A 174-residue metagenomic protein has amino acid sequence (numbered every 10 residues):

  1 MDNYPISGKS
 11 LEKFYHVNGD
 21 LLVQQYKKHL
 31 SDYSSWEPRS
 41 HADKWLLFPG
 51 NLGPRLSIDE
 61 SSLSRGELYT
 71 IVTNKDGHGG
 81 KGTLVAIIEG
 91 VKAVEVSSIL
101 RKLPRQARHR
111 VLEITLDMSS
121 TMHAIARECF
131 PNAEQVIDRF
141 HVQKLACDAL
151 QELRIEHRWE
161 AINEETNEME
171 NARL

Functional and structural regions predicted by a protein language model:
Y4, Y26-Y33, M122, A133 (+2 more regions): A generic secondary-structure signal for well-formed alpha-helical elements
P5-K27: Short, basic interhelical loop/turn and adjoining N-cap of the next helix at nucleic-acid- or acidic-partner-contacting
I6, E67, H109, A124 (+2 more regions): Intrinsically disordered or highly flexible coil/loop and linker segments, enriched in small and charged/polar residues
S7, N18, R110, N132-A133: Secondary-structure boundary/capping positions in well-ordered alpha/beta enzyme cores
E12, S57, E113-T115, Q135-D138: A structural signal for short, well-ordered beta-strand segments and their strand-loop junctions that often border
V23-E128: RNase H-like nuclease fold core
D117, R127-A172: Conserved beta-strand -> loop -> alpha-helix junction used to position metal-binding or nucleic-acid-contacting
